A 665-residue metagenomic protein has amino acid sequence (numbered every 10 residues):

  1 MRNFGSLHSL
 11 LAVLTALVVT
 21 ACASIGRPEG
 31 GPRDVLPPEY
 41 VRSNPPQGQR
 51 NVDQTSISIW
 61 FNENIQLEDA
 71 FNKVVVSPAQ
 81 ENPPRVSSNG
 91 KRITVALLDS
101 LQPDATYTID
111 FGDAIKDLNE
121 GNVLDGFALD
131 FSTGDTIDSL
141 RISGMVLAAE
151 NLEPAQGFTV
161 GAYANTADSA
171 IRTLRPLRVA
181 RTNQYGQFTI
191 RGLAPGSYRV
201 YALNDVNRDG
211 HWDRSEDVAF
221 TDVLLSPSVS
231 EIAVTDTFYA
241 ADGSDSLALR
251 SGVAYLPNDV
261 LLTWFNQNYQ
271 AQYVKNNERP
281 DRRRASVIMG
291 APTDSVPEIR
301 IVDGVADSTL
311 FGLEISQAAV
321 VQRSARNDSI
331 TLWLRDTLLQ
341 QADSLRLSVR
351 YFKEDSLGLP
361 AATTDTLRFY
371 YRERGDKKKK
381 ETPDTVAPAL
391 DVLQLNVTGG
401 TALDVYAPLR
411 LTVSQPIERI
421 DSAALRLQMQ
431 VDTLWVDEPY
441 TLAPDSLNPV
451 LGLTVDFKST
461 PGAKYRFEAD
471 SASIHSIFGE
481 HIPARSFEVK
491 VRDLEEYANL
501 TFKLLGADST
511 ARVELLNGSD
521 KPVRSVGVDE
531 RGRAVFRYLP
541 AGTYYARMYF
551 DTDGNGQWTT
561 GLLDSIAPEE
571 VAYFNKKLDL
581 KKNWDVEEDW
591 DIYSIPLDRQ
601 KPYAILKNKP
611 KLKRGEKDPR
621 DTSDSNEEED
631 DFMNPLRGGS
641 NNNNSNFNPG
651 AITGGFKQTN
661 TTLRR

Functional and structural regions predicted by a protein language model:
R2-R665: N-terminal targeting or signal-anchor segments and their processing/structural boundaries
